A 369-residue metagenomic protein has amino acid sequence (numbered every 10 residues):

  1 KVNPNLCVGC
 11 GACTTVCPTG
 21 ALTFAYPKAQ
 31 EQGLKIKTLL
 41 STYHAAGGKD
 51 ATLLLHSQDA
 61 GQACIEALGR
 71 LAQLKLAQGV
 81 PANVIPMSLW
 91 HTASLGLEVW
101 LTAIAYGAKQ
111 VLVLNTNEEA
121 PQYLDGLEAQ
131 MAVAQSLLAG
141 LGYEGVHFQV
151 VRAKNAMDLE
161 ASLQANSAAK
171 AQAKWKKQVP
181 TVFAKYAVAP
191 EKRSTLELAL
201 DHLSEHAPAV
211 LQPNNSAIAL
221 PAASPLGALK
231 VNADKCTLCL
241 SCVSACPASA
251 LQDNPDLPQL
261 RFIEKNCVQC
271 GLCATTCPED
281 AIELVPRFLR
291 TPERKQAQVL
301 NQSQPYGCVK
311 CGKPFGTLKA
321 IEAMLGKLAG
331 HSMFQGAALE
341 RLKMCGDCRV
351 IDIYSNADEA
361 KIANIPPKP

Functional and structural regions predicted by a protein language model:
K1, D50, S57-C64, L124 (+5 more regions): Ferredoxin-type iron-sulfur electron-transfer modules and their immediate structural context
V2-L6, L89, N117-Q122, D256 (+1 more regions): Conserved short loop/turn motifs at secondary-structure junctions
N3-T102, Y106, E279-P369: Flanking helices and flexible, charged tails adjoining ferredoxin-like Fe-S electron-transfer domains in multi-subunit
A12, S241, L272: A short, cysteine/histidine-rich metal-binding "knuckle" motif
V84-P86, V113-N117, S224-N232: Glycine- and acidic
V99-D158: Cofactor-cradling patches in redox/metallo enzymes
A250-L284: Acidic (E/D-rich), amphipathic helical modules within compact regulatory domains
